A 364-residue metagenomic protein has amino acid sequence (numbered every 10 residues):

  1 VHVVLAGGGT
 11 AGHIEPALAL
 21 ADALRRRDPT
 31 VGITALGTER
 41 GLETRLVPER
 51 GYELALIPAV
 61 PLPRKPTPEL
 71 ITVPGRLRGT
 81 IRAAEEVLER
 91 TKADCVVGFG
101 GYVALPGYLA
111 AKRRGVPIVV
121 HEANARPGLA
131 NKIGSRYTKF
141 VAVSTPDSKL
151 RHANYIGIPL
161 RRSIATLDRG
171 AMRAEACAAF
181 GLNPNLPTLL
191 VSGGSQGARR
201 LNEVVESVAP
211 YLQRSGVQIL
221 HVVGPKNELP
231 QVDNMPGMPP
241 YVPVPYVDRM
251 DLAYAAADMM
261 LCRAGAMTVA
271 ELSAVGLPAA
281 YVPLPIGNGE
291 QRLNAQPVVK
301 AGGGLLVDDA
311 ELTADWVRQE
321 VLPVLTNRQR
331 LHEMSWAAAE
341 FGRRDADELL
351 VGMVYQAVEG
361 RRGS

Functional and structural regions predicted by a protein language model:
H2-G8, T30-E85, I156, D308-A310: Conserved nucleotide-sugar phosphate-binding/catalytic loop shared by glycosyltransferases and other
H13-R25: Short amphipathic alpha-helix
G41, L46-R50, R169-M260, V269-A270 (+3 more regions): Donor-nucleotide binding loops and adjacent catalytic segments primarily of GT-B fold Leloir glycosyltransferases
E53, K112-A174, A179: Active-site-proximal region of nucleotide-activated glycan assembly enzymes, centered on histidine/acidic-rich loops
A83-V96, A104-V119, K132-Y137: Glycosyltransferases and closely related glycan-assembly transferases that use nucleotide-activated donors
R114, A255-D258, S273-V282, A301: Conserved donor-binding/catalytic loop of nucleotide-activated donor transferases
R330-R344: A short, well-ordered alpha-helix in the C-terminal region of glycosyltransferases
R343-S364: C-terminal alpha-helical cap of glycosyltransferases
